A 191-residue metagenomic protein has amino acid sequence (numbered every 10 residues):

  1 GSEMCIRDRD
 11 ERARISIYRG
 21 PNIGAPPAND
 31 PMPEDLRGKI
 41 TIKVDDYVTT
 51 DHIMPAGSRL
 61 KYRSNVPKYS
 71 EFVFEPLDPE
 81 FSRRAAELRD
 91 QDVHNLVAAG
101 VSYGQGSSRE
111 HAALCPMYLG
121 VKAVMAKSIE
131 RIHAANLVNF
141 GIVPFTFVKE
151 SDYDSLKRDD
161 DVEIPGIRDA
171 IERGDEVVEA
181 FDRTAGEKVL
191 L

Functional and structural regions predicted by a protein language model:
G1-I6: Short, small-residue-biased leader/transition segments that mark boundaries at the very start of proteins
R7-M125: Non-catalytic terminal/interface segments that mediate subunit docking, oligomerization, and allosteric communication
D8-D10, D35-L36, D90-Q91, V138 (+3 more regions): A generic structural signal for short, non-catalytic loop/turn and secondary-structure boundary residues
R12, R37, H94, V121 (+4 more regions): Active-site lining segments that contact anionic ligands and/or coordinate catalytic metals
D30-M32, T49-T50, G57-Y62, K68-S70 (+2 more regions): NTP/phosphate- and nucleic-acid-binding module
V66, D78, A85-A86, E130 (+2 more regions): Short, structured coil/loop segments at alpha-helix boundaries
I129-R183: A structural-propensity feature for long, helix-poor, extended segments
